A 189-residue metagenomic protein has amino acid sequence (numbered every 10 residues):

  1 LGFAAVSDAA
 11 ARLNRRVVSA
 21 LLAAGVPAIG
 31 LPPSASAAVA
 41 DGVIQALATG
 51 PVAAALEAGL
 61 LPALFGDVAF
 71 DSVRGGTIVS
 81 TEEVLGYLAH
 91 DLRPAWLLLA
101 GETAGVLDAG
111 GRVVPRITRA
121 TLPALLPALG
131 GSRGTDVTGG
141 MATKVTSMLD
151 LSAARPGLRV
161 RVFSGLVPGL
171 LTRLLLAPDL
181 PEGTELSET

Functional and structural regions predicted by a protein language model:
F3-T189: C-terminal catalytic "cap/lid" subdomain
